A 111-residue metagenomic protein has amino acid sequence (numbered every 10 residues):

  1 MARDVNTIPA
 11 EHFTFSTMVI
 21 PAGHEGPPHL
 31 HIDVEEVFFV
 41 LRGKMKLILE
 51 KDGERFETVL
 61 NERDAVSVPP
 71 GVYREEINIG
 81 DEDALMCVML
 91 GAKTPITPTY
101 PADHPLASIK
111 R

Functional and structural regions predicted by a protein language model:
M1-P28, V34: A short glycine-rich, His/Asp/Glu-containing loop-to-beta-strand
M18, F38, V66: Conserved GNAT-family N-acetyltransferase fold
E25-P27, K46, A65-V66, P70-E75: Histidine-centered metal-chelating micro-motifs
L30, L49-K51, N78, V88: Residue-level recognition of conserved beta-strand positions in structured domain cores
D33-K46, E50-K51: Glycine- and acidic-residue-biased ligand/ion/polar-headgroup-sensing regions
K51-P70: Short acidic-glycine-tyrosine-enriched beta hairpin
T58, Y73-R111: Double-stranded beta-helix
